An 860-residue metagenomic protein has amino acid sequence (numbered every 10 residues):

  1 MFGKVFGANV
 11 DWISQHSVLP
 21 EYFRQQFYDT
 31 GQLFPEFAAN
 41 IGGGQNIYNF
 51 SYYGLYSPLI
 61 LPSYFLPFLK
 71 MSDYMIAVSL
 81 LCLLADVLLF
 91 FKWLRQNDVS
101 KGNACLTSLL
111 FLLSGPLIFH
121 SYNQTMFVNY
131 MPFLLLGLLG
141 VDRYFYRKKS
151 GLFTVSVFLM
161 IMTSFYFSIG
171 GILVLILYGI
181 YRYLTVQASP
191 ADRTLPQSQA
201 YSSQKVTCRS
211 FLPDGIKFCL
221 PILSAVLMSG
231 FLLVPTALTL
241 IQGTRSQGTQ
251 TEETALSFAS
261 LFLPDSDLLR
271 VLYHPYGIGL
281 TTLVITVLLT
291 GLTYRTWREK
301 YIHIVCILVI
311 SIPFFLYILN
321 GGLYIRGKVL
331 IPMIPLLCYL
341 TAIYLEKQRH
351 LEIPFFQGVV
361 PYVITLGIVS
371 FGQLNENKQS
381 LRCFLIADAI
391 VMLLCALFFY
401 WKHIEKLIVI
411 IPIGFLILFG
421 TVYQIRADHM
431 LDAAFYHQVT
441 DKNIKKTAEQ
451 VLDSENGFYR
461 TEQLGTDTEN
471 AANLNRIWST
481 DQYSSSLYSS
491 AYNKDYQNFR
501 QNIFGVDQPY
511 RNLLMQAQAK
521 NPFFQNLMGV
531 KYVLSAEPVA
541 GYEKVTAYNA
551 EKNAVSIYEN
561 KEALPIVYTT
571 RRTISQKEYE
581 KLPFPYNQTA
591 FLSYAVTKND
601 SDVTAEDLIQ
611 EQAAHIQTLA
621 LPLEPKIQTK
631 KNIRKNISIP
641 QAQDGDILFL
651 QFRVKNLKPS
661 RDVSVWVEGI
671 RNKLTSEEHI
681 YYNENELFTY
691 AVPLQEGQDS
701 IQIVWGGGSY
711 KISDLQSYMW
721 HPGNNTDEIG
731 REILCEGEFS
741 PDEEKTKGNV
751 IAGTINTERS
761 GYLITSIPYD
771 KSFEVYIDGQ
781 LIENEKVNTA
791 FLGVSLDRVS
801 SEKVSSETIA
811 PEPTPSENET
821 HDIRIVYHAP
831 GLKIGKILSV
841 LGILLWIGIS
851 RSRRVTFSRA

Functional and structural regions predicted by a protein language model:
M1-V87, L109-M131, L240-R245, E252-G277 (+3 more regions): Membrane-interface coil-to-helix junctions
H16, P20, Q25, D607-A860: Active-site-proximal, structured, solvent-exposed surfaces of multi-pass membrane proteins that position macromolecular
G43, N49-Y52, F415-F435, L452-N526 (+8 more regions): Extracytoplasmic/lumenal acceptor-recognition loop(s) of multi-pass membrane glycoenzymes
Y48-Y52, S72-L83, L110-L138, F145-Y146 (+4 more regions): Membrane-interface micro-motifs in multi-pass membrane enzymes
S79-Q96, K101-F145, K149-T185, G215-A237 (+3 more regions): Membrane-embedded helix bundles of polyisoprenyl
F167, R298, I302-F314, I318-N443 (+2 more regions): Contiguous transmembrane helix-bundle modules in multi-pass membrane proteins
G171-L223, D388-F399: Perimembrane helix-loop-helix junctions
D214-I302, C306-I310, F314-L330, G372-S380: Periplasmic/ER-lumenal interhelical loops and adjacent helix-loop junctions in multi-pass membrane proteins
